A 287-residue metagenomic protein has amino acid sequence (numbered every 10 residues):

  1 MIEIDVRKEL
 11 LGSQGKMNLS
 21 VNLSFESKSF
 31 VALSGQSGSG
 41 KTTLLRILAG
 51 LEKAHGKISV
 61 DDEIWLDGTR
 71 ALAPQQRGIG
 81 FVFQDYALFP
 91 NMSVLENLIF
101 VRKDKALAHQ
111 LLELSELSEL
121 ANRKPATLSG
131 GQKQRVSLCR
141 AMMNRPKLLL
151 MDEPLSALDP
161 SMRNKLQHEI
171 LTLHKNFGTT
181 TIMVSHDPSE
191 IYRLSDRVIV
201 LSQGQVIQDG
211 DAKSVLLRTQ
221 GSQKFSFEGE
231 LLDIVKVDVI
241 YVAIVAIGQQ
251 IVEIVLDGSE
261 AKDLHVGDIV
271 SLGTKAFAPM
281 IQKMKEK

Functional and structural regions predicted by a protein language model:
E63-D67, K105-N122, L171-T172: Conserved ABC ATPase "signature" region
I64-F81: ABC ATPase NBD coupling module
K124-L128, Q132-Q134: Conserved ABC ATPase signature
M143-K147: A short, proline-enriched helix->beta-strand linker immediately N-terminal to the Walker B motif in ABC-type P-loop
L149-E153: Catalytic Walker B motif of ABC-type/P-loop ATPase nucleotide-binding domains
G178-H186: Conserved H-loop
